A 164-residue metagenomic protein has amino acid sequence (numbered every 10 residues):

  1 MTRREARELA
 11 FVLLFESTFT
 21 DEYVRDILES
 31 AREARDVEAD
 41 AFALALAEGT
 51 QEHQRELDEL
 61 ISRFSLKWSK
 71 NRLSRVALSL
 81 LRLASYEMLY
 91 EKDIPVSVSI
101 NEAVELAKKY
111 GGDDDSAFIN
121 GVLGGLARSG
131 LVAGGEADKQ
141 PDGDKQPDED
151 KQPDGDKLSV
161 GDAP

Functional and structural regions predicted by a protein language model:
M1-S116, N120-P164: N-terminal interaction/assembly modules
